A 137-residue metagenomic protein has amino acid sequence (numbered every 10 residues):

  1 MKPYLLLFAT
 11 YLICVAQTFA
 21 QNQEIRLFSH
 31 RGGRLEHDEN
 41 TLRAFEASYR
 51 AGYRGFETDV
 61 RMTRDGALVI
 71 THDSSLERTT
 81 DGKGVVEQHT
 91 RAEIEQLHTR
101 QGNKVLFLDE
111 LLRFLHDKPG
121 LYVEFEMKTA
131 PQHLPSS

Functional and structural regions predicted by a protein language model:
M1-L5: Positively charged n-region of N-terminal signal peptides that target proteins for export
L7-A16: Bacterial N-terminal signal peptides
F19-L35, G82, N103: Long, acidic (Asp/Glu-rich), low-complexity accessory segments flanking structured domains
R26-F28, G55, G120-E126: Structural preference for beta-strand elements that scaffold enzyme active sites
G32, R61, D65, S74 (+1 more regions): Active-site beta-loop-alpha junctions enriched in small/polar residues
A44-M62, L111: Catalytic domains of carbohydrate-active enzymes, especially glycoside hydrolases
H72-S137: Metal-dependent phosphodiesterase/phospholipase catalytic core, i.e., the His/Asp/Glu-rich active-site region
